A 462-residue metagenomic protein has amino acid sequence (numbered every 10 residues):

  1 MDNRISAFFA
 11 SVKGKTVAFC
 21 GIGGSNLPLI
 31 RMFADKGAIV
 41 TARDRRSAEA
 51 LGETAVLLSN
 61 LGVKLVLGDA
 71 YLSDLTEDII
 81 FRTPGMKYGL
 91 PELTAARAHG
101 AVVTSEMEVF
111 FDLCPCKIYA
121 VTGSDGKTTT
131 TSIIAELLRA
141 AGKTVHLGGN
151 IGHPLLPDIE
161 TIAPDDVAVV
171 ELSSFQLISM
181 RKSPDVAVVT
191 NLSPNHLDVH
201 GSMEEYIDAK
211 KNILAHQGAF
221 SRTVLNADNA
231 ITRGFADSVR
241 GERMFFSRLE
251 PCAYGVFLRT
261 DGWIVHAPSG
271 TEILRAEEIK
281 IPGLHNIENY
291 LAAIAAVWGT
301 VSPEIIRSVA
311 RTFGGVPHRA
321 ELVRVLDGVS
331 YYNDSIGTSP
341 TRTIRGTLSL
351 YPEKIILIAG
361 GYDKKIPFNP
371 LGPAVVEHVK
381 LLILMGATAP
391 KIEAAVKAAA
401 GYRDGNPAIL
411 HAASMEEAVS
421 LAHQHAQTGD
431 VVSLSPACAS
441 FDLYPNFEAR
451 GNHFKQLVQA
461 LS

Functional and structural regions predicted by a protein language model:
M1-S105, V109, A394: N-terminal leader/targeting and accessory segments in enzymes
R4-T16, N26-K36, T144, A276-K380: Nucleotide phosphate-binding/pyrophosphate-handling subdomain across enzymes that bind or process nucleotide phosphates
F33, I80, V121, N150 (+11 more regions): Residue-level signal for inorganic ion chemistry
I39-D44, L147, V169, F245 (+1 more regions): Short beta-strand "acidic-cap" motif of Rossmann-like dinucleotide-binding folds
I39-R46, T223-A227, I356-A359, H378-A387: Short internal beta-strands
T41-R45, V66-D69, T104-E108, R240-R259 (+4 more regions): Beta-strand->loop->alpha-helix junctions that form or flank phosphate-binding loops in nucleotide-handling enzymes
A55-V56, L371-G429: C-terminal helical cap/extension that packs against the catalytic core of soluble nucleotide-cofactor enzymes
L72-E77, P84-A227, I231-R240, F257 (+1 more regions): Phosphate-binding loop of NTP-binding sites
